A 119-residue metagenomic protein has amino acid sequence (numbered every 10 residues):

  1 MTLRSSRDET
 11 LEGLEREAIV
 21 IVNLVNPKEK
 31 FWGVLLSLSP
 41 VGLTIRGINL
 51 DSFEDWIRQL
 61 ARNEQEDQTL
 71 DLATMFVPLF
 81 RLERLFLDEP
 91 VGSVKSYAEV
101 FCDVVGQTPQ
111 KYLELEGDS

Functional and structural regions predicted by a protein language model:
T2-S119: Conserved RNA-binding domains used in RNP assembly and mRNA/RNA metabolism
